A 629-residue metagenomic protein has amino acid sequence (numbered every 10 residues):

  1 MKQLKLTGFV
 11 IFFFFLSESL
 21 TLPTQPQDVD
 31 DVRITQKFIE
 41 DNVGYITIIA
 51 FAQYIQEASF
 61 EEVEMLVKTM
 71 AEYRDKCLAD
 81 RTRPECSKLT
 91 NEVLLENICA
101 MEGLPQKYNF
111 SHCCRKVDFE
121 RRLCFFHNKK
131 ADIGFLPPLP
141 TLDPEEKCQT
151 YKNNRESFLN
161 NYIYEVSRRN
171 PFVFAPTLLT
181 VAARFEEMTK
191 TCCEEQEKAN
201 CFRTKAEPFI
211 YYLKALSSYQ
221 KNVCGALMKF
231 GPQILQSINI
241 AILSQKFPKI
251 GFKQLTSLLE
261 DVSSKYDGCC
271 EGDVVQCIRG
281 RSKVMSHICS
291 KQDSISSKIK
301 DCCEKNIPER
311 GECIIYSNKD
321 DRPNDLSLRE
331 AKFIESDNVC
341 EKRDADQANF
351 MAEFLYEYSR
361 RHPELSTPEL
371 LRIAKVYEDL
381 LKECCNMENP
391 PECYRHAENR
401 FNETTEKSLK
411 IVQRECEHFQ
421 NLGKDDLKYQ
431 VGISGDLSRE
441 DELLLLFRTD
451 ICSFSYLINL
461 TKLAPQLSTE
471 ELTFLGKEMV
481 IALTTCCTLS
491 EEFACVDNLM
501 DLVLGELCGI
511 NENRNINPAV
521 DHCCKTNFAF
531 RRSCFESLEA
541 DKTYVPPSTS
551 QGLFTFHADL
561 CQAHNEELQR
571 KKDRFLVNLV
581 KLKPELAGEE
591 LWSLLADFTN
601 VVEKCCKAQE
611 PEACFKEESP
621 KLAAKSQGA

Functional and structural regions predicted by a protein language model:
K2-A629: General marker for long, soluble alpha-helical cores
